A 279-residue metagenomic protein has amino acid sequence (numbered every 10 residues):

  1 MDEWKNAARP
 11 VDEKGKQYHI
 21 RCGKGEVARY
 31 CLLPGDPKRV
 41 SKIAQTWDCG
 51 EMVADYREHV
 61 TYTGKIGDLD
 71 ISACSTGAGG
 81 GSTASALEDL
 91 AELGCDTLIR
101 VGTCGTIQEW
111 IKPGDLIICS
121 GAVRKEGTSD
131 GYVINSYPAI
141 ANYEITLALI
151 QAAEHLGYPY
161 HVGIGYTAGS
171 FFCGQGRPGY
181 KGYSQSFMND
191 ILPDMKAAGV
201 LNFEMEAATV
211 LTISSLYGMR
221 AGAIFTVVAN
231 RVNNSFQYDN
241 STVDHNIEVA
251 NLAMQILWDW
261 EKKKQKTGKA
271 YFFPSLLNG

Functional and structural regions predicted by a protein language model:
M1-A148: Metabolite-binding pocket within alpha/beta catalytic cores that recognizes anionic/polar moieties
G50-D55, G157-I164, D259-F272: Flexible, glycine/charged-enriched surface loops at secondary-structure junctions
V101, Y217-R231: Glycine-rich phosphate/pyrophosphate-binding loops and their adjacent beta-strand/loop elements at enzyme active sites
I140-G199: Active-site rim beta-loop-alpha module in soluble metabolic enzymes
A148-L156, I213, V249-W260: Generic non-transmembrane alpha-helical segments
N189-G222: A C-terminal functional module that forms or caps the active site or interfaces directly with catalytic machinery
N230-G279: His/Asp/Glu-rich mid-to-C-terminal helical/loop segments that flank catalytic regions of hydrolases
